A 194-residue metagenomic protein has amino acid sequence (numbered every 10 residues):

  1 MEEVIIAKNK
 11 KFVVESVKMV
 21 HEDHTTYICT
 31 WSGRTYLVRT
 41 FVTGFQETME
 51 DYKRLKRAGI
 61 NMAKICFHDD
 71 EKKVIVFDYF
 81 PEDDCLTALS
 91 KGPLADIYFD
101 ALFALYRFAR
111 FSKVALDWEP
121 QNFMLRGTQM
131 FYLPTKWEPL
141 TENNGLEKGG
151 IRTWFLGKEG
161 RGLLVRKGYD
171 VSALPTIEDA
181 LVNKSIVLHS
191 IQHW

Functional and structural regions predicted by a protein language model:
K10-E50: ATP-binding glycine-rich loop module of kinase domains
I28-S32, D78-Y79, R126: Active-site beta-strand termini and strand-to-loop segments that position acidic
Y36, N61, I75, F131-L133: Protein kinase-like catalytic core scaffold
V42, I60-D100: Conserved structural core of kinase catalytic domains
D51-N61: Structural motif at the C-terminus of the N-lobe alphaC helix and the adjacent alphaC-beta4 loop of the Hanks-type
A101-F108: Conserved hydrophobic core/spine positions of the Hanks-type protein kinase catalytic domain
F111-V114, R126-W194: C-lobe/activation-segment region of protein kinase-like
W118-F123: Hydrophobic residue at the +6 position relative to the catalytic HRD Asp in the kinase catalytic loop
